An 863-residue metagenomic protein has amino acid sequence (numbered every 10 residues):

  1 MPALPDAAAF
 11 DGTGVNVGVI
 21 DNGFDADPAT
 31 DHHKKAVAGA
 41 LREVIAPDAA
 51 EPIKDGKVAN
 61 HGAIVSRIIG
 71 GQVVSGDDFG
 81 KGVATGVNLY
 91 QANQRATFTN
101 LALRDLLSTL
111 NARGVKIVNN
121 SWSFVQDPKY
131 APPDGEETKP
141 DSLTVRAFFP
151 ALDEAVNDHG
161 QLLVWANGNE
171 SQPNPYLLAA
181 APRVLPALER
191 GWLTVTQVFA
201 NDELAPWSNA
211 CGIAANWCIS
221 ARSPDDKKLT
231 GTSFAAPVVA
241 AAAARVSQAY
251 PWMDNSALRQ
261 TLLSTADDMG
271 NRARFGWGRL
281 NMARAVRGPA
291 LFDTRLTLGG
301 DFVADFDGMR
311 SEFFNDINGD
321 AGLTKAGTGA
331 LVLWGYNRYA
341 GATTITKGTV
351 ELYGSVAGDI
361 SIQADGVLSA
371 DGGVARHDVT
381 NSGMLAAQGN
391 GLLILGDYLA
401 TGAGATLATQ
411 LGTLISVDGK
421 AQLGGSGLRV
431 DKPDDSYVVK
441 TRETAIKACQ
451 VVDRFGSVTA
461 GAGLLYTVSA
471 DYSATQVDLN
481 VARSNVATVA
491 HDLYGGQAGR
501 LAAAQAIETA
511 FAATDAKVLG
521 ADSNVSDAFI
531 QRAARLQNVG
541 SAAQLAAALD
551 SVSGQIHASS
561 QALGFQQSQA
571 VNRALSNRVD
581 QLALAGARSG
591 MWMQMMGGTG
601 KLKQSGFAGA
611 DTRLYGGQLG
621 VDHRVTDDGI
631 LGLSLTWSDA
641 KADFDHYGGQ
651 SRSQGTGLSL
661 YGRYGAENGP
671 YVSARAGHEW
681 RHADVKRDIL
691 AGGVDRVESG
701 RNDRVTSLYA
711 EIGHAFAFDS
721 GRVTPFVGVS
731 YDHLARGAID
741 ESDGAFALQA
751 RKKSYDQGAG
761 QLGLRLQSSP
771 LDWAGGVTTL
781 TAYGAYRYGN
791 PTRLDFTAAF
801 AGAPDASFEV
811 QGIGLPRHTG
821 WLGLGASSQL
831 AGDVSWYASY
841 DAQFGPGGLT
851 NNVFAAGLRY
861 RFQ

Functional and structural regions predicted by a protein language model:
P2-L101, R113, K129, L188-G191 (+2 more regions): Subtilisin-like serine protease catalytic core
D21-F24, A180-Q248: Extracellular S/T/G-rich loop segment that most often corresponds to the catalytic His/Ser-adjacent loop
N60, Q72-G76, Q91-A187, K227-P237: Substrate-binding/access-modulating region of protease and related hydrolase catalytic domains
I68, V73-V74, A92-Q94, I219-F275: Hydrolase catalytic cores
W252, L263-F314, N318-D320, A330 (+3 more regions): Outer-membrane translocation/initiation segment of Type V secreted surface proteins
V367-R442, G760: Extracellular beta-strand/loop-rich repeat segments of large surface/secreted proteins
K517-R722, G814, G825, Y837-F862: Outer membrane beta-barrel translocator domains of Type V secretion systems
S742, F746-Q863: Outer membrane beta-barrel transmembrane domains
